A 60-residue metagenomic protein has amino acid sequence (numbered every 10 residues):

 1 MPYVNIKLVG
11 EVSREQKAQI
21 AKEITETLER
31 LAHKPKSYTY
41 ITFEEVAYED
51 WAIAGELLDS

Functional and structural regions predicted by a protein language model:
P2-S60: A domain-level signal for the structural core that forms small-molecule/cofactor-binding pockets and catalytic centers
